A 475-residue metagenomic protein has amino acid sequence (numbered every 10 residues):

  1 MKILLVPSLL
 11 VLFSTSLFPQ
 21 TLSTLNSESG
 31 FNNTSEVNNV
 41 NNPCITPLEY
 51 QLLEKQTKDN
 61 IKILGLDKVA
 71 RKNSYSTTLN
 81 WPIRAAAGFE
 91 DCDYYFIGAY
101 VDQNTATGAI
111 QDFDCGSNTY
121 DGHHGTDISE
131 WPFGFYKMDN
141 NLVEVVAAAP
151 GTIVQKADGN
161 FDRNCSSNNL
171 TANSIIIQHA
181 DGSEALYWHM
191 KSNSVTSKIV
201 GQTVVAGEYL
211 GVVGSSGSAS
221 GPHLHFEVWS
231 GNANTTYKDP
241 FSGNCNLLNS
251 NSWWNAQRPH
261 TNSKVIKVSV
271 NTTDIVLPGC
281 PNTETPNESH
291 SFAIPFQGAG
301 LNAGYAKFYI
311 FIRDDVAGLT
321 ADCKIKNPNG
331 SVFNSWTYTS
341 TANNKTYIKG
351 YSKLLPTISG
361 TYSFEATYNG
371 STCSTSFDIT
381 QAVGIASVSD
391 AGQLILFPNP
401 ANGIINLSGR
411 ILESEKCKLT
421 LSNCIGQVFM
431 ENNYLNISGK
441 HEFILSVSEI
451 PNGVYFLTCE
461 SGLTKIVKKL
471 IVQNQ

Functional and structural regions predicted by a protein language model:
L4-F13: Sec-dependent N-terminal signal peptides
V6, P19, S387-F397, A401-Q475: C-terminal outer-membrane/trafficking sorting elements
Q20-A148, Y237-V332, W336-G350, S359-S363 (+2 more regions): Polar/charged, compositionally biased leader and regulatory segments
H123, D139-L142, V146-S197, A321: Zn2+-dependent peptidoglycan hydrolase active-site motif and core
I128, C165-H179, S183, M190 (+1 more regions): Conserved, short, structured surface segments that act as functional micro-motifs
V145-A147, G151-V154, G201-V213, G426: A structural signal for short beta-strand/turn segments enriched in small hydrophobics and glycine
T346-L354, E442-S448: Exposed aromatic-hydrophobic patches
T372-Q381, K465-I471: Edge beta-strands of extracellular beta-sandwich domains
